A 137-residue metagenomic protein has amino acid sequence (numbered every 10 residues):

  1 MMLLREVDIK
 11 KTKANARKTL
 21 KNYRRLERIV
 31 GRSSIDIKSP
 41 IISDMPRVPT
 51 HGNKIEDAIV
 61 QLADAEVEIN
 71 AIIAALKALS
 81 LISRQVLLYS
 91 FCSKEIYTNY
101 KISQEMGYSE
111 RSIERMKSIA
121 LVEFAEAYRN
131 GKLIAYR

Functional and structural regions predicted by a protein language model:
M1-A78, K101, E105, R129-R137: N-terminal interaction/assembly modules
N15, N22, I82-V86, M116: Residue-level detector of well-ordered alpha-helical segments, enriched for hydrophobic/aromatic packing positions
I73, L88, V122: A cross-family signal for key residues in well-ordered alpha-helices that form functional helical elements
L79-Y97: Short amphipathic alpha helix immediately N-terminal
C92, I96, V122, E126-N130: Alpha-helix capping at helix-to-loop junctions
K94-S112: Helix-turn-helix DNA-binding module
M106-A127: DNA-recognition helix of helix-turn-helix
